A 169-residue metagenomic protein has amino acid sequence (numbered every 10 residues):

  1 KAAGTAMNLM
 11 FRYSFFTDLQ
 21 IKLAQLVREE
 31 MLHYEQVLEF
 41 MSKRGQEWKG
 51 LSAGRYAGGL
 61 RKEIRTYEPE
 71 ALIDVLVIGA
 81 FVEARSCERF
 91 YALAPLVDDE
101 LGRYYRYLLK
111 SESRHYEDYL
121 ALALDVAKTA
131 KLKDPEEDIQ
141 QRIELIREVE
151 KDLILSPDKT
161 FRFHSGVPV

Functional and structural regions predicted by a protein language model:
K1-V169: Non-heme di-metal
